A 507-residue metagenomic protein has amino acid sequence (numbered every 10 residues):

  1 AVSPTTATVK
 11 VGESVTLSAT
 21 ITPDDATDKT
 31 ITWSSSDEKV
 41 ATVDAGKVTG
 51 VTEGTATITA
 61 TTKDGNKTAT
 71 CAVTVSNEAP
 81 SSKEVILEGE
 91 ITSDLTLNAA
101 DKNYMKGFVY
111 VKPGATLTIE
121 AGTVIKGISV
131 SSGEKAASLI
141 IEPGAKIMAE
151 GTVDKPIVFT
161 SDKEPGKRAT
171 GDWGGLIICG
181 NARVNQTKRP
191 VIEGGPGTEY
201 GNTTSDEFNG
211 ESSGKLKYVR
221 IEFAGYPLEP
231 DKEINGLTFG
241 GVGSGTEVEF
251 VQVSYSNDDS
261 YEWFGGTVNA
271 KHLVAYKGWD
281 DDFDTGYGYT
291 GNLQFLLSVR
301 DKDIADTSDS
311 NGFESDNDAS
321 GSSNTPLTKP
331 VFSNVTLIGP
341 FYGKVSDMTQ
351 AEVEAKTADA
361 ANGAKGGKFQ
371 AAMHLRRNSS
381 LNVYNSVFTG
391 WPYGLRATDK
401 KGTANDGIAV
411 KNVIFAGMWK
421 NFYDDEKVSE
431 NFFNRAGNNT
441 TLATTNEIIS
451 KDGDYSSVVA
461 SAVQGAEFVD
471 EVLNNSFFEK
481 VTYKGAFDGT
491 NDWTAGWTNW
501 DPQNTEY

Functional and structural regions predicted by a protein language model:
A1-S81: Extracytoplasmic soluble-region selector
A79-Y507: Beta-strand/loop edge motif enriched in small/polar residues
